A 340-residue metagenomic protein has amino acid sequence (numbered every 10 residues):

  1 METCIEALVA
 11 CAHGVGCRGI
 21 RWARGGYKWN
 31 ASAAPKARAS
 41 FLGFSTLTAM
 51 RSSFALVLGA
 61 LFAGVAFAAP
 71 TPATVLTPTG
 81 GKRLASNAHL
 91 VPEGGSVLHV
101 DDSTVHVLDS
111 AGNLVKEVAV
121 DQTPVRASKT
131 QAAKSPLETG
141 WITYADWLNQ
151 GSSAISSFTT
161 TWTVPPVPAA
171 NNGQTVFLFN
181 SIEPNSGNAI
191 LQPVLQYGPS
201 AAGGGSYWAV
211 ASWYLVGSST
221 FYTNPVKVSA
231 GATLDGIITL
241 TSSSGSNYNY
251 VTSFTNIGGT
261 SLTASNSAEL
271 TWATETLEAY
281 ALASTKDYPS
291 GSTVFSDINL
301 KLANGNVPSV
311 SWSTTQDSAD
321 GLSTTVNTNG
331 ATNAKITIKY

Functional and structural regions predicted by a protein language model:
Y27, F41-F44: Aromatic (phenylalanine/tyrosine) cluster motif
G43-T71: Fungal secretory targeting signals
A69-Y340: Exposed, interaction-prone regions of secreted/extracellular proteins
